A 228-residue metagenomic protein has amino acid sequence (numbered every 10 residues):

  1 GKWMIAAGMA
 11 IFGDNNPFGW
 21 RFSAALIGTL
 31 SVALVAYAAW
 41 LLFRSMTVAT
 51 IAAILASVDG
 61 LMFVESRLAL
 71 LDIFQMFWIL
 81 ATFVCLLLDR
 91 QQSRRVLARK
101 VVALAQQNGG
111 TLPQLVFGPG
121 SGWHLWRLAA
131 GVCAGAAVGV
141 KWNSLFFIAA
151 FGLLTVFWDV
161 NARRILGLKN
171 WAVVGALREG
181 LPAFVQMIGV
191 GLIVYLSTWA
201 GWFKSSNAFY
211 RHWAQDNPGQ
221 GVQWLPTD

Functional and structural regions predicted by a protein language model:
G1-F18, S23-L26: Short hydrophobic/aromatic helix or loop-helix immediately within or flanking a transmembrane segment in polytopic
W20, A24, R67-F74, V140-N143: Short acidic/glycine- and proline-prone juxtamembrane loop motifs at membrane-interface regions of multi-pass membrane
W20-I27, A52, L71, P182-Q186: Alpha-helical transmembrane segments of multi-pass integral membrane proteins
F22-F43, A81: Transmembrane-helix motifs of polytopic, lipid-linked glycan transferases
F43, T82-R127, T155-L166: Membrane-interface transmembrane helices that cradle and orient dolichyl/undecaprenyl
A52-S57, V64, V84, A134 (+1 more regions): Short helix- or helix-capping micro-motifs that position conserved polar/aromatic residues at function-defining sites
L166-G189: Membrane-interfacial entry segments at the cytosolic side of transmembrane helices
A172, I193-D228: Aromatic-rich transmembrane-lumenal/periplasmic boundary elements in polytopic membrane proteins
